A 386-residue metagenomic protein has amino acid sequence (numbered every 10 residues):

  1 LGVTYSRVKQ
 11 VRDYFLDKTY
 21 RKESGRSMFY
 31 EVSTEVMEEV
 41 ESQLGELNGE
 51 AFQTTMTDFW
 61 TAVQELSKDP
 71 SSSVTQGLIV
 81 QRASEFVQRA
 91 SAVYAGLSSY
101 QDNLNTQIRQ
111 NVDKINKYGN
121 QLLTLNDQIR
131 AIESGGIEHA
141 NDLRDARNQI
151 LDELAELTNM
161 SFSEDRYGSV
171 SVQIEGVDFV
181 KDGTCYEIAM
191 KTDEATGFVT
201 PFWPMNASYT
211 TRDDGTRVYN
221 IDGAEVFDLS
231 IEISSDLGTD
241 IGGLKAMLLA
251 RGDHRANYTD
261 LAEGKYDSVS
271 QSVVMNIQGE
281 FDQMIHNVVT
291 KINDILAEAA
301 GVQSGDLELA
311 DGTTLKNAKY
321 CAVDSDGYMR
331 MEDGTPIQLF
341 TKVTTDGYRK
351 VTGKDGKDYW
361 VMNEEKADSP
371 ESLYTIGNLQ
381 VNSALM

Functional and structural regions predicted by a protein language model:
L1-M386: Structural signature of extracellular appendage/secretion-system components
